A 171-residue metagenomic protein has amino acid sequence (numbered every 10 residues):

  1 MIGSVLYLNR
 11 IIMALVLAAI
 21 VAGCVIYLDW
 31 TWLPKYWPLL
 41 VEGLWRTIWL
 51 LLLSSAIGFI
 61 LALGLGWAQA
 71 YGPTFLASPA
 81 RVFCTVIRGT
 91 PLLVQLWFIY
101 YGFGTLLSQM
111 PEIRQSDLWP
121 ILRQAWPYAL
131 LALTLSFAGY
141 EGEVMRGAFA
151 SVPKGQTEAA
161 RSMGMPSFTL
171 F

Functional and structural regions predicted by a protein language model:
M1-F171: Transmembrane alpha-helices and adjacent helix-loop boundaries
